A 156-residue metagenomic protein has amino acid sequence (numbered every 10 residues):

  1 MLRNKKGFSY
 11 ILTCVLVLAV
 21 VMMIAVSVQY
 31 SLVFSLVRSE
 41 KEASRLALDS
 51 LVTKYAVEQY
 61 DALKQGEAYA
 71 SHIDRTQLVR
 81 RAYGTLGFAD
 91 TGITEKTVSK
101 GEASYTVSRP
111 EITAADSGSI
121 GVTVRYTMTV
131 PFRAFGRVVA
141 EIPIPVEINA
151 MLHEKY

Functional and structural regions predicted by a protein language model:
L2-L78: Alpha-helical assembly-interface signal, strongest on the long, hydrophobic N-terminal helix that forms
V17-S27, G92-E102, T129-I142: Hydrophobic transmembrane alpha-helix bundles
F34, S50-T123: Short amphipathic secondary-structure patches
T113-Y156: Low-complexity, S/T/G/P-rich flexible repeat/linker segments used as non-globular hinges and stalks within
